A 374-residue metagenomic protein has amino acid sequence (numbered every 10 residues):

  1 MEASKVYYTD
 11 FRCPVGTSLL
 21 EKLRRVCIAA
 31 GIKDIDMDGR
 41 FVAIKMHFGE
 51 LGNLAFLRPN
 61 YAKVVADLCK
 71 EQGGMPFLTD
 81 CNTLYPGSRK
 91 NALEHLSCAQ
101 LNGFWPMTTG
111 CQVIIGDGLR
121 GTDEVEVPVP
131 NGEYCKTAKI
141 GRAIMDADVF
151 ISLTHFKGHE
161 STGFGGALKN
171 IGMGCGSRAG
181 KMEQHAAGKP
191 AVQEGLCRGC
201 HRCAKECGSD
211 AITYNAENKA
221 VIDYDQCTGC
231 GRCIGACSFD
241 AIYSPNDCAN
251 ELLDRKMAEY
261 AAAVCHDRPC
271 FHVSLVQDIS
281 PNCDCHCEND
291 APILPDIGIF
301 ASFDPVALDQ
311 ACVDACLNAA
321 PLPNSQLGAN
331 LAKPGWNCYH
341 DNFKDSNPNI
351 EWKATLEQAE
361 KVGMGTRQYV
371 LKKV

Functional and structural regions predicted by a protein language model:
E2-Y61, E71-D80, Y85-V374: Extended, low-polarity segments enriched in aliphatic/aromatic residues
A66-D67: Terminal amphipathic helices with adjacent charged low-complexity linkers/tails
